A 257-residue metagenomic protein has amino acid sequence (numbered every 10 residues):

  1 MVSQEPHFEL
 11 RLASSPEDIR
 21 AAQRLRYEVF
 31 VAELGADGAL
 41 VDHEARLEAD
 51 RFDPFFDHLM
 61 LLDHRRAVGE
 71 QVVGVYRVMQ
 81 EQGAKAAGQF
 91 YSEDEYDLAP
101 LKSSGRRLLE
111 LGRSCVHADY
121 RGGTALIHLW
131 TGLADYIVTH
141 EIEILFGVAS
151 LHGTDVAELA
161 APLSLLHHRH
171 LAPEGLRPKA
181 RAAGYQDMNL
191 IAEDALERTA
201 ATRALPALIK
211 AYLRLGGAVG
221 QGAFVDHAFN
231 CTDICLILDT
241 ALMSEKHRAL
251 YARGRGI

Functional and structural regions predicted by a protein language model:
M1-P16: Conserved N-terminal entry element of GNAT/NAT acetyltransferase domains
H7, F56, V73-V75, L108 (+1 more regions): Extracellular structured ligand-interaction cores
A13-F55: An N-terminal domain-cap segment
H43-R46, D57-L62, G220: Short alpha-helical segments and helix-capping/turn motifs at coil-helix boundaries
A49-M60, A86, F229-I234: A short helix-loop-beta-strand connector motif used in the catalytic cores of GNAT acetyltransferases and, in some
F55-L101: Short, His- and charge-rich active-site/binding loops that engage polyanionic ligands
E81-A218, A223-T232: Acyl-donor binding region in acyl/amide transferases
C235-I257: Long, continuous compositionally biased terminal/linker segments
